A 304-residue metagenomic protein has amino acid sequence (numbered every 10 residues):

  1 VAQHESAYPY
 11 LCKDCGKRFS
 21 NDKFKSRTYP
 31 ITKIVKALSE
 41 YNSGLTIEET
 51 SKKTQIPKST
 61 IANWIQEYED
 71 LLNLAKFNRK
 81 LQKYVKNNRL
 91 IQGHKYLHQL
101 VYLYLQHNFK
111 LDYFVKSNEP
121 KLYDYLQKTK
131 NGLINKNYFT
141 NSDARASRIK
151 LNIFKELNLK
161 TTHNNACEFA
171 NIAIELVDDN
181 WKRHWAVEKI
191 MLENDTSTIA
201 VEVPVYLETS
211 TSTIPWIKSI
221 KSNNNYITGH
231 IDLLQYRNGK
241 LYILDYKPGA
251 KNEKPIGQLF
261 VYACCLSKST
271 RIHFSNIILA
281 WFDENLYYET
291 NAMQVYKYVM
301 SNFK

Functional and structural regions predicted by a protein language model:
A2-P9, R27-I31: Short linker/helix segments within small regulatory modules
K13-I34: Short, Lys/Arg-enriched anionic-surface-contact patches
Y29-L45: Short, amphipathic alpha-helical "recognition" segments used to contact nucleic acids or chromatin
E49-T54: Short alpha-helical "recognition helix" segments of helix-turn-helix
P57-T60: Short coil turns linking two alpha-helices in DNA-binding domains
L71-I91: Short Lys/Arg-enriched helix C-cap and helix-to-coil transition segments that create basic nucleic-acid-contact patches
K155-L241, E289-A292: Catalytic cores of nuclease domains that cleave nucleic-acid phosphodiester backbones
T228-I231, Q235-Y298: Nucleic-acid nuclease catalytic cores
